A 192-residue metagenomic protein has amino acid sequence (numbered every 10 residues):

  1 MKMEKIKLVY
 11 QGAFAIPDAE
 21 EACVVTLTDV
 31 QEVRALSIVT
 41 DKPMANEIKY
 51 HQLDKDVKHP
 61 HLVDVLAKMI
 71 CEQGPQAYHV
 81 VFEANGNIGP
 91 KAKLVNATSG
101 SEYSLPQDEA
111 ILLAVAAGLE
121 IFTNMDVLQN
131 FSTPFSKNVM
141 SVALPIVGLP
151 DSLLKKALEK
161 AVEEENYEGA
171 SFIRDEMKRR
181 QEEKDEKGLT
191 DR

Functional and structural regions predicted by a protein language model:
K2-A117, I121-D151, K156-V162, S171 (+1 more regions): Divalent-cation
E164-N166: Short helix-adjacent coil turns
F172-R192: Short, charge-rich amphipathic alpha-helical segments embedded in non-transmembrane helical bundles/solenoids
